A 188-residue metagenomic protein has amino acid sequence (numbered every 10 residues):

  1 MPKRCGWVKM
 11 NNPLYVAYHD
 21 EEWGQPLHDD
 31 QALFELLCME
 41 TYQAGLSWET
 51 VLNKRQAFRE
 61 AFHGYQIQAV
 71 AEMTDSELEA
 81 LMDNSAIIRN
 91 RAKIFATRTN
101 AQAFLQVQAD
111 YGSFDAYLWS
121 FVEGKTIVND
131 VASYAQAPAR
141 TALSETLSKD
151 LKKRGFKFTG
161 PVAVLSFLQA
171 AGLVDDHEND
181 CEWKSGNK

Functional and structural regions predicted by a protein language model:
M1-K188: HhH-family (HhH-GPD) DNA N-glycosylase catalytic core used in base-excision repair
